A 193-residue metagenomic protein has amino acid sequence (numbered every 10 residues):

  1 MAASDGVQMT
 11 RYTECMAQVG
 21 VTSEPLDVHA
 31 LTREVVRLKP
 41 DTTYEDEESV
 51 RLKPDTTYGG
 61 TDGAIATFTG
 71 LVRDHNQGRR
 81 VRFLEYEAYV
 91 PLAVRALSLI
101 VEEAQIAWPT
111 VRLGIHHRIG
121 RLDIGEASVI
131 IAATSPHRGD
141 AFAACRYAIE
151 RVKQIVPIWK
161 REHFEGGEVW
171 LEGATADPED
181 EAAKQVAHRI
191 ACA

Functional and structural regions predicted by a protein language model:
M1-T10: Extreme N-terminal basic, low-complexity initiation segments that serve as generic localization/processing leaders
A2, E45-D46: Intrinsically disordered, low-complexity tandem-repeat regions
R11-K39, D46-E48, L52-S128, T134-P136 (+2 more regions): N-terminal, polar/charged subdomain of small-to-medium soluble alpha/beta proteins
